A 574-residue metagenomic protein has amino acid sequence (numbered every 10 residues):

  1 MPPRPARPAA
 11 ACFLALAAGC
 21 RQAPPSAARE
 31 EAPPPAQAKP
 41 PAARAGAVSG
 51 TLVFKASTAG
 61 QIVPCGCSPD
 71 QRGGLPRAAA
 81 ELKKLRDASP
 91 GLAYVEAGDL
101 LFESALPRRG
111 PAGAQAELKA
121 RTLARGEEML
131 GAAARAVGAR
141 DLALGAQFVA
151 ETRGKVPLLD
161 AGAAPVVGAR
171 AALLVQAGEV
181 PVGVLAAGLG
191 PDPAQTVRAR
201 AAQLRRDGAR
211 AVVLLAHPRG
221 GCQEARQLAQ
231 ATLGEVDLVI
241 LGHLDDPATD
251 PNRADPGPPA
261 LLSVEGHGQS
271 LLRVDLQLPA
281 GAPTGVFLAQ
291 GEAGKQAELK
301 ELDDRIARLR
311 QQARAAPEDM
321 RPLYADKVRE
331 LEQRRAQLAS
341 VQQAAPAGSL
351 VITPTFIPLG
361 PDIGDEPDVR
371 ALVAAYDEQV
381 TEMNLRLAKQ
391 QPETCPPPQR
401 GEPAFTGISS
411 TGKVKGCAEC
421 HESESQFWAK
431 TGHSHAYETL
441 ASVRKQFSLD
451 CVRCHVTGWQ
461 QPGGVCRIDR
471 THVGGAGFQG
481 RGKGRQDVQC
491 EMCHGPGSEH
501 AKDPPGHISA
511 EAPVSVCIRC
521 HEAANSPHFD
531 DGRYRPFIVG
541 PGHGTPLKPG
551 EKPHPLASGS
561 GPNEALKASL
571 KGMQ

Functional and structural regions predicted by a protein language model:
M1-A10: Bacterial N-terminal signal peptides that target proteins for export
A17-G19: C-terminal motif of bacterial Sec signal peptides marking the signal peptidase cleavage site
R21-R273, Q277-P396, P403, K430 (+3 more regions): N-terminal catalytic scaffold of extracellular/periplasmic and nuclease hydrolases that process anionic headgroups
R370-A512, F529-Q574: Sequence context of c-type cytochrome heme-c attachment sites
I518, E522-P527: Domain-level detector of nuclease and nuclease-like folds in predominantly extracellular/periplasmic contexts
